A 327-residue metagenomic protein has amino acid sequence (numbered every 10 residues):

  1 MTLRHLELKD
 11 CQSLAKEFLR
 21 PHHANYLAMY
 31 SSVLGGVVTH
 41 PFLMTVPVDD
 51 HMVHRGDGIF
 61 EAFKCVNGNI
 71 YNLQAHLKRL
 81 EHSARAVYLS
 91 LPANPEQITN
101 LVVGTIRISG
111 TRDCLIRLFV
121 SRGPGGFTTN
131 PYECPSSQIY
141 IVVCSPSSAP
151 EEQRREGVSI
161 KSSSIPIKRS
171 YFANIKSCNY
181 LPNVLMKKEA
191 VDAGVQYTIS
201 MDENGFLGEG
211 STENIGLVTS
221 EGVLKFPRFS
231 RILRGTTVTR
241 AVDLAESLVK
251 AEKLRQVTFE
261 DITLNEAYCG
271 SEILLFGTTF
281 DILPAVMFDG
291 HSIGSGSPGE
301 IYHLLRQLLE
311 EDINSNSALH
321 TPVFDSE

Functional and structural regions predicted by a protein language model:
M1-A93, N100-G104, G126-E327: Helix-start/capping segments and mature chain N-termini
E96-F127: Short, acidic/charged, Gly/Pro-enriched secondary-structure junctions
